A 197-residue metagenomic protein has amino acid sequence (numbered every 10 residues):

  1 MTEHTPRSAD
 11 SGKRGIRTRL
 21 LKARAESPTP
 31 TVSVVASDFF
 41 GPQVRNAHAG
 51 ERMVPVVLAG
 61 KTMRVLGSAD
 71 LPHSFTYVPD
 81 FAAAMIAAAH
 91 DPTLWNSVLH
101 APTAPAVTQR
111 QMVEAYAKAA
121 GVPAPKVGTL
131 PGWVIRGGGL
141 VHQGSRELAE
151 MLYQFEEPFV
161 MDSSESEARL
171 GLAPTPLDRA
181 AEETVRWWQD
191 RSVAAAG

Functional and structural regions predicted by a protein language model:
M1-K13, V32: Conserved Rossmann-fold NAD(P)-dependent oxidoreductase catalytic core, especially the SDR/UDP-sugar
S11-I16, P176: Soluble or luminal CAZymes and related metallo-dependent hydrolases
R14-L21, A83: Conserved active-site helix of classical SDR/Rossmann-fold NAD(P)-dependent CH-OH oxidoreductases
T18-Q43: Conserved beta-loop-beta element that borders a ligand/cofactor-binding pocket
S33, F75, A106, V160: Short aromatic/basic micro-patch
P55-T76: A conserved pocket-lining segment of Rossmann-fold NAD(P)-dependent short-chain dehydrogenase/reductase
A82-E147, S163, T175-G197: Mid/C-terminal beta-alpha module of Rossmann-like enzyme folds, strongest in SDR-family dehydrogenases/epimerases
